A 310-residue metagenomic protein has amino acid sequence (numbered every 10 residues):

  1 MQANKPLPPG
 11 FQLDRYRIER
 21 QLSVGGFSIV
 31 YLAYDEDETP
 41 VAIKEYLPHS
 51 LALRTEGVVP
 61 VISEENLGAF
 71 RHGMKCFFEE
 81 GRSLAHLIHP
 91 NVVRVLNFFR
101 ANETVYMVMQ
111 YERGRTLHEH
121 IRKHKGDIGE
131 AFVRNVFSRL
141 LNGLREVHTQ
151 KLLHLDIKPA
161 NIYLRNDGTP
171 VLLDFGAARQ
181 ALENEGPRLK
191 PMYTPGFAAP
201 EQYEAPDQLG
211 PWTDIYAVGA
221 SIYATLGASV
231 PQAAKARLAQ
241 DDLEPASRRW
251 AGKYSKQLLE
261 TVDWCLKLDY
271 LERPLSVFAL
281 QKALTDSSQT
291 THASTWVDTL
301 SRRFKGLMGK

Functional and structural regions predicted by a protein language model:
E19-G25, V30: Protein kinase glycine-rich loop
T55-H86: AlphaC helix of the eukaryotic protein kinase fold
F98: Activation-segment/catalytic-loop signature of the eukaryotic protein kinase fold
N102-T116, H120: Conserved short submotifs of the Hanks-type protein kinase catalytic core that shape the nucleotide-binding pocket
V136-F137: Activation segment signature within eukaryotic-like protein kinase domains
L140-L152: Protein kinase catalytic-loop region centered on the HRD/HxD motif
G196-Q289: C-terminal lobe helix-coil module of Hanks-type protein kinase domains
